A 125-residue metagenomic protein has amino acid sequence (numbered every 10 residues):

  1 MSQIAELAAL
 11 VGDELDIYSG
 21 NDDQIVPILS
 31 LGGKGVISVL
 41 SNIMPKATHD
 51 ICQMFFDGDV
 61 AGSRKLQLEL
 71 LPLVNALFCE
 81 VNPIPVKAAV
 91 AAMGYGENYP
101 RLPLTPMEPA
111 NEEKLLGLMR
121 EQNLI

Functional and structural regions predicted by a protein language model:
M1-K34: Ligand/cofactor pocket segment of small-molecule handling proteins
D23-I125: Structured C-terminal cap/extension of enzyme domains
